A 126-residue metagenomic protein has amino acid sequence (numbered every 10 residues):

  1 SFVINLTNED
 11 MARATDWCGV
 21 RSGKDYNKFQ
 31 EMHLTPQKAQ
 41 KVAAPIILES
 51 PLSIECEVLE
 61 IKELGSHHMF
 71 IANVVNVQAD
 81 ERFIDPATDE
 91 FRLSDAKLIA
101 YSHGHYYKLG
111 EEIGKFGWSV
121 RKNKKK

Functional and structural regions predicted by a protein language model:
S1-K126: Basic, polyanion-binding surface patches
